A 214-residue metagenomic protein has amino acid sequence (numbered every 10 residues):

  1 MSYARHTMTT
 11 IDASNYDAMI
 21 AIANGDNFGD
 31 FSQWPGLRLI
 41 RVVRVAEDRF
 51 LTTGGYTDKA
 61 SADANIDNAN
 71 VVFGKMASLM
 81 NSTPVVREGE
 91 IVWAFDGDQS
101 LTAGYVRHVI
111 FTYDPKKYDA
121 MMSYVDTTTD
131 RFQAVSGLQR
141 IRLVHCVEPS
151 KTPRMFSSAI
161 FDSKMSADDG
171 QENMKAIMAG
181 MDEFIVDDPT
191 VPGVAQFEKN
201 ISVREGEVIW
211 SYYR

Functional and structural regions predicted by a protein language model:
M1-L51, G55-R214: Short S/T/G/P-rich N-terminal loop/turn motif that feeds into the first structured element of a domain
